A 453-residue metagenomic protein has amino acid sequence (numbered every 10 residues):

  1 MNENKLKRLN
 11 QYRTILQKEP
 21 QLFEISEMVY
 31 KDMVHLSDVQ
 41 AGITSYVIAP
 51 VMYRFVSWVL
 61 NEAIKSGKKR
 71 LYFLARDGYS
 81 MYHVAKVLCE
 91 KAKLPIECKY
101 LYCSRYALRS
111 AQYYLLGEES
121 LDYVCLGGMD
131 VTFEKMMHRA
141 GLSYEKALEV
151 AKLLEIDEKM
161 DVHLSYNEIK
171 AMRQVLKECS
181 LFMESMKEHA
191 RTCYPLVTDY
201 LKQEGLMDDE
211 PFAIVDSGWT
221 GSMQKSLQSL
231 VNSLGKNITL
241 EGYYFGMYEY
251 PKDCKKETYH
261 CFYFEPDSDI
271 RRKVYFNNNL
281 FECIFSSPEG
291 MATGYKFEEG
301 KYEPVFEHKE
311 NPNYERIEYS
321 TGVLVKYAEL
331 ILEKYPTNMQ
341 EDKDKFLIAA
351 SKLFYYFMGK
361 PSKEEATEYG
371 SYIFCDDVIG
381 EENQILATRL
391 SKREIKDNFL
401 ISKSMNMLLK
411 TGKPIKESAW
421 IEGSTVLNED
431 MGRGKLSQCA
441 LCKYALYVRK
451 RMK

Functional and structural regions predicted by a protein language model:
M1-K453: Long, low-complexity, Lys/Arg-enriched
